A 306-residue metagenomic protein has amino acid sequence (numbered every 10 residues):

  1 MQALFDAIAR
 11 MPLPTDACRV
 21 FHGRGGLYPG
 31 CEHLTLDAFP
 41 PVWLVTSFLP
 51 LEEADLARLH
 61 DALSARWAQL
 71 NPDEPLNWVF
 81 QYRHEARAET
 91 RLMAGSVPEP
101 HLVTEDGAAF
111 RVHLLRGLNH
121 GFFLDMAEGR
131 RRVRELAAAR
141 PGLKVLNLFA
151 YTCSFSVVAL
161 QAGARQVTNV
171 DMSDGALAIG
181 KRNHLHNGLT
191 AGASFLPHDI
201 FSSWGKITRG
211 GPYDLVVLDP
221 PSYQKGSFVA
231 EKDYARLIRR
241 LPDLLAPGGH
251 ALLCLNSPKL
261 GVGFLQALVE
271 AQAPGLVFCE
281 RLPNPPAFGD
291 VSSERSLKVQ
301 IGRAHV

Functional and structural regions predicted by a protein language model:
M1-V42: Non-catalytic accessory regions of SAM-dependent methyltransferases
P29-G30, T35-D37, R58-L124, R131: Non-catalytic substrate-recognition/targeting regions of SAM-dependent transferases
P141-Y151: Conserved class I S-adenosyl-L-methionine
T152-A164: Conserved SAM-binding loop of SAM-dependent methyltransferases across substrates and taxa, primarily the Class I
Q166-D171: Conserved SAM-binding motif I beta-strand of class I
M172-V217: S-adenosyl-L-methionine
I200-P274, L282: S-adenosylmethionine
L265-A304: Class I S-adenosyl-L-methionine
